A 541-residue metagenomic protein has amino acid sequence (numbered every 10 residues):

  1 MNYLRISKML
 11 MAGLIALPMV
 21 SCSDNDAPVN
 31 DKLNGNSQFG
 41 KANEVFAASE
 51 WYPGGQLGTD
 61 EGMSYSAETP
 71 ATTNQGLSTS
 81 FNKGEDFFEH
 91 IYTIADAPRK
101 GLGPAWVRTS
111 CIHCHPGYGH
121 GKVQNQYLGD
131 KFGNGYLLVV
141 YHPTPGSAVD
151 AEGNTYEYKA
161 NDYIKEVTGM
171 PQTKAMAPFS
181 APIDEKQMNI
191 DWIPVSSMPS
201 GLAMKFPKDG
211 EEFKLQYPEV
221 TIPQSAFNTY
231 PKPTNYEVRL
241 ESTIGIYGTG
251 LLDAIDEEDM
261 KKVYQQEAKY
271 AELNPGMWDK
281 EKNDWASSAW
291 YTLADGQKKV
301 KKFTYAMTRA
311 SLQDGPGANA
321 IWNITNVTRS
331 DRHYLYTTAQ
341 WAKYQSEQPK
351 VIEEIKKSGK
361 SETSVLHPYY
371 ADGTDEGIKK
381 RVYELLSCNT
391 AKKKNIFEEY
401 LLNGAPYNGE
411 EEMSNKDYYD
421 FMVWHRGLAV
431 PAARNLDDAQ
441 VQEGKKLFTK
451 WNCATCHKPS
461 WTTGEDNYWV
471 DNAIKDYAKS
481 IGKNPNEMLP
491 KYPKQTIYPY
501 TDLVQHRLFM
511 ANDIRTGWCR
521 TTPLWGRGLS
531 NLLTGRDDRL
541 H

Functional and structural regions predicted by a protein language model:
M1-M11: Bacterial N-terminal signal peptides that target proteins for export
P18-S21: C-terminal motif of bacterial Sec signal peptides marking the signal peptidase cleavage site
D26-N82, Y92-M422, R426-A439, K450-H541: Electron-transfer interface patches adjacent to heme c in soluble/periplasmic c-type cytochromes and di-/multiheme
E85: N-terminal cofactor/phosphate-binding cores enriched in small/glycine residues, especially glycine-rich loops such as
F88, L447-F448: Conserved short C-terminal alpha-helix that flanks the catalytic cleft of nucleotide-sugar-dependent
